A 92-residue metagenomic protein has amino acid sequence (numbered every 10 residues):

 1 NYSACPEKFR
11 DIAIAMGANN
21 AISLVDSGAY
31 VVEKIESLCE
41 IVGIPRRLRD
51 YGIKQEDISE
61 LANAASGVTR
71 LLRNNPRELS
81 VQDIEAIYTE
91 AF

Functional and structural regions predicted by a protein language model:
N1-D57: Gly/Pro-rich interdomain helix-loop hinge
K54-F92: Short, amphipathic C-terminal "tail helix"
